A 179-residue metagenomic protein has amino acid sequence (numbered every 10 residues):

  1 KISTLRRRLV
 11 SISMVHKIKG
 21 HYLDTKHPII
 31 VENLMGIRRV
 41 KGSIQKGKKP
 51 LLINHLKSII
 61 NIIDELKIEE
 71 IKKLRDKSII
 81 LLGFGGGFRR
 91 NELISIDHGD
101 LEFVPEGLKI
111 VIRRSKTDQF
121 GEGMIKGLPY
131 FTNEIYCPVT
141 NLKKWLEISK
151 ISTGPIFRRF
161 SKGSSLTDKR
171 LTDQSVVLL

Functional and structural regions predicted by a protein language model:
K1-L179: Extended, non-catalytic subsegments within catalytic or DNA/protein-binding/adaptor domains
